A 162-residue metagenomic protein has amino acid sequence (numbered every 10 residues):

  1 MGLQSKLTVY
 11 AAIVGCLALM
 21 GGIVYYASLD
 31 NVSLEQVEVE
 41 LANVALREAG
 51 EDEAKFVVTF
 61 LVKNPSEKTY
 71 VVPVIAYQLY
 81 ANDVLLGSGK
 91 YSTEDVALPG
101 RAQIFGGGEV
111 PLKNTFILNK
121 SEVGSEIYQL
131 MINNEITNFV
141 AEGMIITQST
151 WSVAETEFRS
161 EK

Functional and structural regions predicted by a protein language model:
M1-K55, T150-K162: Membrane engagement elements in two modes
E48, F60-S66: Asparagine-centered strand-capping/turn motif at beta-strand->loop junctions
D52-T59, M131-N133: Short, solvent-exposed loop/turn segments enriched in Ser/Thr/Gly
A54-F56, I75, V110, F139: Hydrophobic core residues within well-ordered beta-strands of beta-rich domains
K68-A76, G87-K90: Short, hydrophobic/aromatic beta-strand segments
A76-Y80, E142: Beta-strand signatures of extracellular beta-sandwich domains
D83-V123: Intrinsically disordered, low-complexity Pro/Gly/Ser/Thr-rich segments with frequent PxxP/GP/PP motifs and embedded
I117-K162: Terminal connector regions
